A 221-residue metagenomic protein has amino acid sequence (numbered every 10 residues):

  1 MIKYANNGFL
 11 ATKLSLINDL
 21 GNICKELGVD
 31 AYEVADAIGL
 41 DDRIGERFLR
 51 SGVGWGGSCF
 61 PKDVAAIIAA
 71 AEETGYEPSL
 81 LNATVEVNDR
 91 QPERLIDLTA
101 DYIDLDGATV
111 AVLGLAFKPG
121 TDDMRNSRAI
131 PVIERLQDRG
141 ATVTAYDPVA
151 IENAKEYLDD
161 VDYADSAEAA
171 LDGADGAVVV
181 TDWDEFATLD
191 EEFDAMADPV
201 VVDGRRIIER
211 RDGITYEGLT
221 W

Functional and structural regions predicted by a protein language model:
M1-W221: Structural/interface elements that position substrates and couple domains in central-metabolism enzymes
